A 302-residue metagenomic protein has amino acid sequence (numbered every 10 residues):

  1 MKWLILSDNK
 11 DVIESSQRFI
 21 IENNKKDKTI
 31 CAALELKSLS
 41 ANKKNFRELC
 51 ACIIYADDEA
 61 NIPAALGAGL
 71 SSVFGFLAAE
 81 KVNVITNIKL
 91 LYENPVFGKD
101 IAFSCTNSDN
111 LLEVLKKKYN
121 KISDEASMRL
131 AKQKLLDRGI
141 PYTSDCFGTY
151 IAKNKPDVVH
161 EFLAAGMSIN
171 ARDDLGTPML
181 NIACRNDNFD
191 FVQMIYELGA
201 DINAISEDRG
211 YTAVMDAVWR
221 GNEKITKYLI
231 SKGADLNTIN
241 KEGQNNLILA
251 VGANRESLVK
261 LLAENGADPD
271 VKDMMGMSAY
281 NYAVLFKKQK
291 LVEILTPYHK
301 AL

Functional and structural regions predicted by a protein language model:
A60-F76: Conserved TIR/SEFIR loop-to-helix hotspot centered on a Trp-containing motif with a nearby acidic residue
F97-S144: C-terminal interaction surface of TIR/SEFIR-family domains
E125-A165, D174, L302: Intrinsically disordered, low-complexity regulatory segments in ankyrin-centric signaling systems
I140, D173, S206-E207, N240 (+1 more regions): Ankyrin repeat boundary/linker residues
T143, G176, R209-G210, G243 (+1 more regions): Start-of-repeat signature of ankyrin repeats
T149-N154, I182-N188, D216-N222, L249-R255 (+1 more regions): Ankyrin repeat A-helix N-terminal signature
K155-L163, N188-Y196, N222-I230, R255-A263 (+1 more regions): Ankyrin repeat structural motif
